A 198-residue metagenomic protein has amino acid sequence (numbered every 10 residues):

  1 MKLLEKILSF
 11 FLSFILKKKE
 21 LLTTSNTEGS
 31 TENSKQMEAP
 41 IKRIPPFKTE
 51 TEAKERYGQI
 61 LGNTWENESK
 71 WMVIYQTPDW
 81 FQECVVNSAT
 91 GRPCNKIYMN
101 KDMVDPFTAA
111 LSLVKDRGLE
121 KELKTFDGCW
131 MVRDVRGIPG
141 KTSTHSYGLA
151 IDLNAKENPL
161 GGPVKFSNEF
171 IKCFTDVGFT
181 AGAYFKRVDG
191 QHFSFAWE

Functional and structural regions predicted by a protein language model:
M1-L22: Short, low-complexity, charged amphipathic interaction modules
L3, I7, M99, M103-A110 (+2 more regions): Stable alpha-helical elements in mature extracytoplasmic
E20-W80: N-terminal module-boundary/linker segments of secreted carbohydrate-active enzymes
P45, T49, N95-M103, H145 (+1 more regions): Extracytoplasmic/periplasmic, Sec-exported soluble proteins
R56-L123: Active-site acidic/histidine clusters and adjacent loop/turn architecture that either coordinate catalytic ions
Y75-N95, V132-G161: Short, conserved helix/loop micro-motifs enriched in His/Cys and acidic residues
T108-L149: Active-site-adjacent loop/helix surface patches within enzyme catalytic domains that shape the substrate-binding cleft
I138-E198: Catalytic cores and adjacent binding grooves of peptidoglycan-active enzymes
